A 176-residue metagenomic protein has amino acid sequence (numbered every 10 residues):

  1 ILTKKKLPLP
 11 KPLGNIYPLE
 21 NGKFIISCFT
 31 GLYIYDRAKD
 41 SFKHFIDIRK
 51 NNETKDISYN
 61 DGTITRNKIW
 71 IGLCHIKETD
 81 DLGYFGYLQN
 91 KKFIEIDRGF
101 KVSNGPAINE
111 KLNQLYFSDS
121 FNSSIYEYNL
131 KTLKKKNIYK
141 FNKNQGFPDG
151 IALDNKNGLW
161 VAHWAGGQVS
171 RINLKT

Functional and structural regions predicted by a protein language model:
I1, I25-T30, I71-T79, L115-F121 (+1 more regions): Conserved beta-strand positions in repeat-built beta-propeller and related beta-rich domains
L2, D36-D40, L88-K92, N129-L133 (+1 more regions): Short loop/turn segments that connect beta-strands within beta-propeller blades
L2-I48: Extended, compositionally biased flexible segments
L2-L9, K43-N52, K92-R98, K134-F141: A short beta-strand motif characteristic of beta-propeller blades
P10-I25, N51-W70, D97-Q114, F141-L159 (+1 more regions): Beta-rich, blade/repeat-based domains predominating in secreted/periplasmic proteins but also intracellular
G31-Y33, G83-G86, S124-Y126, Q168-S170: A short loop-to-beta-strand structural motif that recurs across blades of beta-propeller domains
D40-I96: Hydrophobic alpha-helical segments and helix pairs
A107-N109, Q114-Y128, L133-K134: Glycine- and Gly-Pro-enriched alpha-helical subdomains that act as flexible, kink-prone "lid/hinge" or packing modules
